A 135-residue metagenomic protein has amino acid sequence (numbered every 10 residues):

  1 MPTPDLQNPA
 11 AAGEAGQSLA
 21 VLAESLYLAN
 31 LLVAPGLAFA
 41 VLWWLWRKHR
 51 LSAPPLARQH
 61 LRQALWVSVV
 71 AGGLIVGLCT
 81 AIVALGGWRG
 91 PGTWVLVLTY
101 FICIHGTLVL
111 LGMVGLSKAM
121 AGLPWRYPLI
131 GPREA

Functional and structural regions predicted by a protein language model:
P2-L31, L37-V67, G112-A135: Membrane-interface extramembranous regions at the lipid-water interface
S18-F39, W66-G112: Hydrophobic alpha-helical transmembrane segments in multi-pass membrane proteins
